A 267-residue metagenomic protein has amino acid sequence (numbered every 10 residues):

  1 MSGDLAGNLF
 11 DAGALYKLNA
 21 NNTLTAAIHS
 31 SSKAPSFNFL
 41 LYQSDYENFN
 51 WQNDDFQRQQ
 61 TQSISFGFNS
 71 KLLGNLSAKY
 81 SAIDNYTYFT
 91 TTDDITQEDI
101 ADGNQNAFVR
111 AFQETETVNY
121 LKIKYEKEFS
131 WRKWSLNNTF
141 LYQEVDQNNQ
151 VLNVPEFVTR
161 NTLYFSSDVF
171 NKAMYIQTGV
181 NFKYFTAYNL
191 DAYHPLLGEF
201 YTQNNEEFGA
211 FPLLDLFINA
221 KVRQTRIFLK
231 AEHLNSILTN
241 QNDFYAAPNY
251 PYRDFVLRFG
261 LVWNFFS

Functional and structural regions predicted by a protein language model:
M1-S267: Exposed, low-structure sequence patches enriched in small/polar residues
